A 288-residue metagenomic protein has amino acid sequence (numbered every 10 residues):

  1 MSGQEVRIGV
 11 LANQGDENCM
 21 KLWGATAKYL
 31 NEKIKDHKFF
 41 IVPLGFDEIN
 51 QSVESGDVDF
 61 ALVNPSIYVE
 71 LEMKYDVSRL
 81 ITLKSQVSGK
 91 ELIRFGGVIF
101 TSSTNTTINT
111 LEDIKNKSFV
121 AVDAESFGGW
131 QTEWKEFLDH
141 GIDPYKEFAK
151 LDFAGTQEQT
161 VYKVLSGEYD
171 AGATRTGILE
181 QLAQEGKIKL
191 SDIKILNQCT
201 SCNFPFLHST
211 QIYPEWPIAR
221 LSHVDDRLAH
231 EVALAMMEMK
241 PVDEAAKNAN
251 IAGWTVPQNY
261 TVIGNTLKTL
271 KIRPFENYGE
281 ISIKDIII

Functional and structural regions predicted by a protein language model:
M1-E70: Extracytoplasmic small-molecule ligand-binding "clamshell" domains of the periplasmic binding protein/Venus flytrap
G3, R7-N31, G89-Y162, G177: Bilobed "Venus flytrap"/periplasmic-binding protein-like clamshell domains and structurally analogous long
R7, L11-A12, I81-V98, I188-A233 (+1 more regions): Periplasmic-binding protein-like
G9, Q14-A25, S209, V224-I288: An extracytoplasmic/periplasmic, membrane-proximal ligand-sensing/linker region
F40-E54, N64, K84, P144-Y162 (+1 more regions): Short helix-initiation/N-cap motifs at beta->coil->alpha
V53-E54, I114, V164-L165, V232: Hydrophobic residues within well-ordered alpha-helices
D59-F60, R79, D170-A171: Short, Asp-centered acidic motifs that coordinate Mg2+ and/or phosphate in catalytic or ligand-binding sites
S118-V120, A124-V224: Pocket-lining segment of extracytoplasmic ligand-binding domains
